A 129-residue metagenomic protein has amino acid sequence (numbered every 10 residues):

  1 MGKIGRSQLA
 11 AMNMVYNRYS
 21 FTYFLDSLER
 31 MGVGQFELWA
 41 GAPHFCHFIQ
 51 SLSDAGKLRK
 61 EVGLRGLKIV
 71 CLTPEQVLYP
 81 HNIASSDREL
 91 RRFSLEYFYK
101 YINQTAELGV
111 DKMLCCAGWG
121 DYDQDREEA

Functional and structural regions predicted by a protein language model:
G2-G5, L25-G32, Q50-T73, Y99-G109: Acidic (Asp/Glu)-rich catalytic clusters
G2-S20: Boundary/entry segment of secreted carbohydrate-active catalytic domains
K3, Y23, L64, H81-A129: Active-site acidic/histidine proton-transfer and metal-coordination neighborhood in alpha/beta enzyme cores
M12-N13, C46-H47, E89-L90: A generic structural signal for short
M12-Y16, W39-P43, P74-V77, G118-G120: Active-site beta-loop-alpha junctions enriched in small/polar residues
Y16, S20, Q50, D54 (+1 more regions): Soluble or luminal CAZymes and related metallo-dependent hydrolases
E37, C71-T73, L114: Conserved beta-strand positions in the central sheet of alpha/beta enzyme cores
E37-G63, A117-Q124: Glycine-rich, proline-tolerant flexible connector loops at the mouths of alpha/beta enzymes
